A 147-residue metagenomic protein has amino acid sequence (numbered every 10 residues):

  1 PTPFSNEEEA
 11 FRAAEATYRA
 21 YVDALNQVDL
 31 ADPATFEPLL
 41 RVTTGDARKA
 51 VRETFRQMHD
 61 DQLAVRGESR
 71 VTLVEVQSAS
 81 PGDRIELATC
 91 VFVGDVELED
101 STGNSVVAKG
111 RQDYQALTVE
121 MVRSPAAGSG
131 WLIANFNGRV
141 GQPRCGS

Functional and structural regions predicted by a protein language model:
P1-V65: Core segments of small alpha/beta cavity-forming domains
S5, E37-K49, L73-S78, A88-T89 (+1 more regions): Short low-complexity stretches enriched in small and charged residues
N26-D29, D95, R123-P125: Secondary-structure transition/hinge residues
T54, P81, E99-G103, M121-R123 (+1 more regions): Surface-exposed beta-strand edges and their flanking turn/coil or helix-capping segments
D60-N104: Surface-exposed, charged secondary-structure patches
E86, V107-S147: Short beta-strand edge/turn micro-motifs at domain boundaries
